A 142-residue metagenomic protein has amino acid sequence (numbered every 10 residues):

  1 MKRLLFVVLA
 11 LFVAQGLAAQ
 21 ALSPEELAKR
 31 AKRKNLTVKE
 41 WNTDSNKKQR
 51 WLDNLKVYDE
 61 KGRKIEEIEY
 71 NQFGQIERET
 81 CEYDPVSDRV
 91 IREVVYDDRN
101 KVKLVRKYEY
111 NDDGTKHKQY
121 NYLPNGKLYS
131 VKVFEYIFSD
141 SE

Functional and structural regions predicted by a protein language model:
M1-L4, Q20: Positively charged n-region of N-terminal signal peptides that target proteins for export
L4-V13: Sec-dependent N-terminal signal peptides
Q15-A19: Sec/Tat signal peptide C-region and signal peptidase I cleavage site
Q20-E142: Buried hydrophobic residues that stabilize the cores of well-folded domains
